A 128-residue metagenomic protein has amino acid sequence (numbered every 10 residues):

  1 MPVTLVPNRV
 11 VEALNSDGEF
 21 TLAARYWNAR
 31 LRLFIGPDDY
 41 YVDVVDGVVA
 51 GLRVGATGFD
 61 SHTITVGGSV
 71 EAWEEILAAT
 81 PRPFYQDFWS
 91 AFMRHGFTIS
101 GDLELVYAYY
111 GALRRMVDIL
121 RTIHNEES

Functional and structural regions predicted by a protein language model:
M1-S128: Feature captures hydrophobic
